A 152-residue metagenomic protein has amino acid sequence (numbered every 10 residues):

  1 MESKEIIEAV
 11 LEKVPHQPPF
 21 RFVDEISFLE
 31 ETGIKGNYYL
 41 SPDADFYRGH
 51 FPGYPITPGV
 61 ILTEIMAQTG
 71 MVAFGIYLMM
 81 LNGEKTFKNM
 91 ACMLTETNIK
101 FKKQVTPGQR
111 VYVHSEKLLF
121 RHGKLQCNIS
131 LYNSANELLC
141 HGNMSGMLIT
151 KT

Functional and structural regions predicted by a protein language model:
E2, Q104-T152: HotDog/MaoC-like acyl-thioester-processing domains
E2-S3, M71-H114, L139: Hydrophobic beta-strand-centered segment that forms part of the acyl-chain substrate-binding groove
I7-Q17: Short aromatic-glycine motifs in intrinsically disordered, low-complexity regions
L11, G53-Y54, F101-K103: Beta-strand-rich interaction surfaces with strong enrichment in secreted/lumenal proteins
Q17-T57, I61-L62: Catalytic strand-loop segment that frames the active site of acyl-thioester-processing enzymes
V23, L94-E96, Q126, H141: Hydrophobic residues on conserved beta-strands that form the core of alpha/beta folds
T57, L62-T63, A67-I76: Active-site- and interface-proximal helix/loop "cap" or "latch" segments in soluble metabolic and energy-transducing
